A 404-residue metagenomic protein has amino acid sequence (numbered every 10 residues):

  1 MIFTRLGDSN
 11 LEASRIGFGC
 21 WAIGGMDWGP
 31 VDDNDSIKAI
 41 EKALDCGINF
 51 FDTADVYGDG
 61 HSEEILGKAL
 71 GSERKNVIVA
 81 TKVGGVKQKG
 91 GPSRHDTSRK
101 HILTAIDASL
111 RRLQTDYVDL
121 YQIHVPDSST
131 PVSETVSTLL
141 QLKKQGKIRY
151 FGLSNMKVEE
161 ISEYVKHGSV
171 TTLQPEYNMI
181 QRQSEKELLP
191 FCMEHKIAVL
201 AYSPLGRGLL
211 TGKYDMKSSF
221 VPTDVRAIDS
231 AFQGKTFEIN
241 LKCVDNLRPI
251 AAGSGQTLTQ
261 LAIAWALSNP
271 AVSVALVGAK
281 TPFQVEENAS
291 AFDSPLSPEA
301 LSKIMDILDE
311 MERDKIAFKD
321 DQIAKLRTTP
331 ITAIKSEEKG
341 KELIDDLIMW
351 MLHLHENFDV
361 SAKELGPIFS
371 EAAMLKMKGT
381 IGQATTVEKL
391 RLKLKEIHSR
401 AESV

Functional and structural regions predicted by a protein language model:
M1-V77: N-terminal binding-site loop/beta-alpha segment at the start of enzyme catalytic domains that lines or forms
A13-G17, N49-F50, N76-A80, Y117-L120 (+4 more regions): Structural preference for beta-strand elements that scaffold enzyme active sites
A22-D33, K89-L103: Active-site mouth loops of central-metabolism enzymes
A39, K100-L110: Short, well-ordered amphipathic alpha-helical segments that serve as non-catalytic structural scaffolds within diverse
S72-R99, H124: Structural motif corresponding to the early beta-alpha repeats
L110-S128: Active-site groove signature of glycoside hydrolases
P126-R313, A324-T332: Beta/alpha (TIM)-barrel catalytic core signal, keyed to glycine-rich beta->alpha loops juxtaposed to Asp/Glu that bind
P330-V404: Long, low-complexity or tandemly repetitive, helically biased scaffold regions used for multimeric assembly/adhesion
